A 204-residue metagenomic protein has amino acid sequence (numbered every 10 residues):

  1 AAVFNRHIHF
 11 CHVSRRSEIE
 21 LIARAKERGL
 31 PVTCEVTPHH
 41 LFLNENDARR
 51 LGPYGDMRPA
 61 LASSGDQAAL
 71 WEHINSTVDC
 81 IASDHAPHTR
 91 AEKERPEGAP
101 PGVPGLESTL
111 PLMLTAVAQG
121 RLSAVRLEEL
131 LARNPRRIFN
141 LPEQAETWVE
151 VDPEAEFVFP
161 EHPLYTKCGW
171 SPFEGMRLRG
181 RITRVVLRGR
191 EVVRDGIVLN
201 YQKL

Functional and structural regions predicted by a protein language model:
A1-I81: Histidine/acidic residue-rich metal-binding segments in metalloenzymes
A2-N5, Y54, S76, C80-I81 (+1 more regions): His/Asp/Glu-enriched, well-ordered alpha-helical/loop segment that forms or immediately abuts the divalent-metal
I8, E35, D84, M113 (+1 more regions): Residue-level signal for inorganic ion chemistry
V13-S17, G65-A69, P101-S108, L122 (+2 more regions): Conserved active-site and cofactor/substrate-binding residues in soluble primary-metabolism enzymes
S14, T37, A86, D152-E154: Anionic group-transfer/hydrolysis microenvironments
E18-I19, F42, A91, V158-F159 (+1 more regions): Glycine/Thr-rich phosphate-binding loops of Rossmann-like dinucleotide-binding domains
I22-A23, K93-E94, H162-P163: Short amphipathic alpha-helical segments
A145-K203: C-terminal cap of metal-dependent C-N hydrolases
